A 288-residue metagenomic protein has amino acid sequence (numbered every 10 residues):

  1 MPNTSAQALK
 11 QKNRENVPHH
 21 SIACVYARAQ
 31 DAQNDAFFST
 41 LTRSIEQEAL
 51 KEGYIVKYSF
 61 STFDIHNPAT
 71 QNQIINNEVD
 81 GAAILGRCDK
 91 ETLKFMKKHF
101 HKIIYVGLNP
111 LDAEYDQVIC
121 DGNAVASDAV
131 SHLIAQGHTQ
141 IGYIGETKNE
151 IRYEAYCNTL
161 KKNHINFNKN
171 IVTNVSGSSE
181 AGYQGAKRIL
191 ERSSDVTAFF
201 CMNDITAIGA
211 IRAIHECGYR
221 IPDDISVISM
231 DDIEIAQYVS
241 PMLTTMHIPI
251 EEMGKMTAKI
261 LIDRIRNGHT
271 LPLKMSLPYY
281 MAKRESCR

Functional and structural regions predicted by a protein language model:
M1-P18, R288: N-terminal helix-turn-helix DNA-binding module of bacterial transcription factors
V17-S131, E191: Alpha-helical recognition/docking segments in bacterial nutrient-uptake and carbohydrate-utilization systems
P18, E78-V79, G137, N166-N168 (+3 more regions): Short loop/turn motifs at secondary-structure junctions
A23-C24, V79-G86, G142-G145, V172 (+2 more regions): Periplasmic-binding protein-like
R28-T40, Y58-H66, Q117-D128, Y143-K187 (+5 more regions): Hinge/beta->alpha junction and helix N-cap segments in small-molecule ligand-binding domains
S44-E48, F95, E154-N163, A181 (+2 more regions): Alpha-helical structural signal in soluble globular domains
K187-R188, R192-R288: Flexible loop/turn connectors
